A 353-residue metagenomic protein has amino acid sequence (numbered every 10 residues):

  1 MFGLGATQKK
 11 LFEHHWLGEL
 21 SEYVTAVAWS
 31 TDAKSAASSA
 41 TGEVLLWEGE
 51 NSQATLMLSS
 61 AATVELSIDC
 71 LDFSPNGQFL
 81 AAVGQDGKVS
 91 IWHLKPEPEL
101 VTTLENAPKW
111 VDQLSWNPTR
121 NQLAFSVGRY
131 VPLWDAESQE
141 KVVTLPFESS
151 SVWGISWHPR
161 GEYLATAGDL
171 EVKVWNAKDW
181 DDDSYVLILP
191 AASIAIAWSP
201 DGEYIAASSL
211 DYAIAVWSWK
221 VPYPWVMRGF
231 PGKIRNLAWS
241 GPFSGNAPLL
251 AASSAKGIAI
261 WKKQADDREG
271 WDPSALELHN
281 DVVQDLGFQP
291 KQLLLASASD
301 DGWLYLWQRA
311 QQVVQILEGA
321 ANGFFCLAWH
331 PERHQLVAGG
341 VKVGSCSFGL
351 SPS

Functional and structural regions predicted by a protein language model:
F2-S21: A short helix->beta-strand "capping" segment at the edge of beta-propeller domains
L17-V24, S59-I68, L104-V111, P146-V152 (+4 more regions): WD40/WD-repeat beta-propeller blade N-cap
S30-D32, P75-N76, P118-T119, P159-R160 (+4 more regions): Residue-level detector of Asp-centered blade-edge/turn motifs that repeat once per structural unit in beta-propeller
S35-A36, L80, L123, L164 (+4 more regions): Hydrophobic beta-strand positions that form the internal "hydrophobic ladder" of WD40/Gbeta-like beta-propeller blades
S38-T41, V83-D86, S126-G128, T166-L170 (+4 more regions): Conserved strand-to-loop turn within each blade of WD40 beta-propeller repeats
V44-E48, V89-H93, V131-D135, V172-N176 (+4 more regions): WD40-repeat beta-propellers
F324-S353: Blade-level signature of beta-propeller repeat domains, shared across WD40, Kelch, NHL, RCC1 and BNR/Asp-box propellers
